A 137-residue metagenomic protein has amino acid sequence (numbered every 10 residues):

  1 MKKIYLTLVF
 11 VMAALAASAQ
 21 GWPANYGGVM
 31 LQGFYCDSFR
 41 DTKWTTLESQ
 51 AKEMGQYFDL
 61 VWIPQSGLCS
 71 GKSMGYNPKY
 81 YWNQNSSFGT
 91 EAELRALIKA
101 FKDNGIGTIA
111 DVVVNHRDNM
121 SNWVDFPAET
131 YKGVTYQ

Functional and structural regions predicted by a protein language model:
M1-I4: Positively charged n-region of N-terminal signal peptides that target proteins for export
F10-S18: Hydrophobic h-region of N-terminal signal peptides that target proteins for export in Gram-negative bacteria
G21-K52, Q56-Q137: Substrate-binding/active-site clefts of carbohydrate-active enzymes
